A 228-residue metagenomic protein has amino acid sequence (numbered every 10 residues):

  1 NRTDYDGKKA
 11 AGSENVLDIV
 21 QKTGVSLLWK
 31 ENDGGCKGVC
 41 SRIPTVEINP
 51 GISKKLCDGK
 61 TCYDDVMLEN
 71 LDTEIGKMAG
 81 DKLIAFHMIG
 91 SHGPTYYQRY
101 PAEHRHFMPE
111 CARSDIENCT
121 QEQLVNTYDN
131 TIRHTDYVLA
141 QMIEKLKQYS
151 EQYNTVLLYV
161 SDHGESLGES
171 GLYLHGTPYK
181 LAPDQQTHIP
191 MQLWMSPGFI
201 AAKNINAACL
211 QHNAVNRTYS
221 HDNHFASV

Functional and structural regions predicted by a protein language model:
N1-V228: Catalytic domains that recognize anionic headgroups
